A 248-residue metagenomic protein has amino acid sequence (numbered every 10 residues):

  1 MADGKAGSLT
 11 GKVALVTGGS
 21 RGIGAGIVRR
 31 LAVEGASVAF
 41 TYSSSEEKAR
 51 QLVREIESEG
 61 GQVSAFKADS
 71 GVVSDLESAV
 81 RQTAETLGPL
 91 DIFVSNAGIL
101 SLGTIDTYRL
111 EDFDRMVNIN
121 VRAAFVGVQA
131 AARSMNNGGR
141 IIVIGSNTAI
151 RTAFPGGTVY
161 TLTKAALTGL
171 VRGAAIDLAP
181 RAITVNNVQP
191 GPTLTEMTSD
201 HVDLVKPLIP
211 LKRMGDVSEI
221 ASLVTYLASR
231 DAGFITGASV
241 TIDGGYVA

Functional and structural regions predicted by a protein language model:
A2-K5, R151, L204, T225 (+1 more regions): Short C-terminal tail/terminal secondary-structure segment of NAD(P)H-dependent dehydrogenase/reductase domains
V13, S20-R21: Conserved glycine-rich cofactor-binding loop
E34-Q51: Conserved glycine-rich Rossmann-like NAD(P)H-binding loop of the short-chain dehydrogenase/reductase
T104-I105, R109-D114, V205: Substrate-binding pocket helix/loop in short-chain dehydrogenase/reductase
V128, T163, V171: Active-site helix of classical SDR
R133, I176-D177, G233: Alpha-helical segment proximal to the catalytic Tyr-Lys
A179, T184, I235-G237: Short, small/polar-rich loop/turn modules that mediate ligand/substrate recognition or access, typified
